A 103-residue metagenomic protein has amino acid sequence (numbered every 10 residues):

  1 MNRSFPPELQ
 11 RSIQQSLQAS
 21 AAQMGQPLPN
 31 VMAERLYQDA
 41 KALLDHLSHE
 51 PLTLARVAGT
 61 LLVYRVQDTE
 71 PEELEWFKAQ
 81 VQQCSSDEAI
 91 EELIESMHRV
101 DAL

Functional and structural regions predicted by a protein language model:
M1-L61, V66-E70, L74, C84 (+2 more regions): A contiguous, surface-oriented mixed alpha/beta subdomain in the mid-to-C-terminal portion of proteins that forms
K78-Q80, R99: Extended, well-ordered protein cores
I94-M97: Peptidoglycan-targeting cell-wall enzymes and recognition modules
